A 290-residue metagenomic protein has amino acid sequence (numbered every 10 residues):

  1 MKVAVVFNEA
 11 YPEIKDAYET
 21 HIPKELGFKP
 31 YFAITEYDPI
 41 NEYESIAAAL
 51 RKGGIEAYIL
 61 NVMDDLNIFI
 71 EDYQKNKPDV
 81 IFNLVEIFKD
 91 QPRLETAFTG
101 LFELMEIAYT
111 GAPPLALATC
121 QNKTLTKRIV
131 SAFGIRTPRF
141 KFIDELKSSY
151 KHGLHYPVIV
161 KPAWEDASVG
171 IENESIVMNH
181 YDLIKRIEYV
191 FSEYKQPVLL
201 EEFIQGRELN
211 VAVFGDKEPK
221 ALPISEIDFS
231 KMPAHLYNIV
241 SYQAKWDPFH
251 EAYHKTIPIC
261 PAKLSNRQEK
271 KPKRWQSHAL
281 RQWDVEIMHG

Functional and structural regions predicted by a protein language model:
M1-A108, L115, L146-Y150: ATP-binding N-terminal substructure of ATP-dependent carboxylate-amine bond-forming enzymes
M1-V5, Y73-K77, L117-L199, I204-R207 (+1 more regions): Active-site nucleotide/adenylate-binding loops and adjacent lid/helix of ATP-dependent enzymes
P12-A17, D166-S168, F249-A252: Short acidic/His/Gly/Ser-rich catalytic and metal-binding motifs that mark active-site loops of diverse hydrolases
A57, A108-Y109, T137, V158: Hydrophobic beta-strand scaffold residues
H180-R267, K271: Phosphate-binding site of ATP-dependent enzymes
E202, V211-V213, I257, S277-G290: Conserved metal-phosphate-binding beta-hairpin within the catalytic cores of diverse ATP-dependent phosphoryl-transfer
